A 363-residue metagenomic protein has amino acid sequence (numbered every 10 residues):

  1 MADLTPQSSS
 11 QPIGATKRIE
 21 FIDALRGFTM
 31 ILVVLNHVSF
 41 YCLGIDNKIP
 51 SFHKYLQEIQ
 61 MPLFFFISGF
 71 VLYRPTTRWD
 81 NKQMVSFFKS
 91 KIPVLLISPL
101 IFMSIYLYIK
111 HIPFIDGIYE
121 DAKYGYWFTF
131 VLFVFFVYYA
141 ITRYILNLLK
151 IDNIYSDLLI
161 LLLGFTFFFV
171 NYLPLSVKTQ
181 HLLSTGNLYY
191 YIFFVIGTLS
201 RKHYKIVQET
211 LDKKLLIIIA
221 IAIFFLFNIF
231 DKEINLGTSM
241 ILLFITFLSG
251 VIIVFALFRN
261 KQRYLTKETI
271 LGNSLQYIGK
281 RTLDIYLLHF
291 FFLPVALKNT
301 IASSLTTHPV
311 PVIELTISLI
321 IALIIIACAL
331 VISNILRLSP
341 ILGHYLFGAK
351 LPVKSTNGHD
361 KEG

Functional and structural regions predicted by a protein language model:
A2-G363: Alpha-helical transmembrane segments and their immediate juxtamembrane cytosolic regions
